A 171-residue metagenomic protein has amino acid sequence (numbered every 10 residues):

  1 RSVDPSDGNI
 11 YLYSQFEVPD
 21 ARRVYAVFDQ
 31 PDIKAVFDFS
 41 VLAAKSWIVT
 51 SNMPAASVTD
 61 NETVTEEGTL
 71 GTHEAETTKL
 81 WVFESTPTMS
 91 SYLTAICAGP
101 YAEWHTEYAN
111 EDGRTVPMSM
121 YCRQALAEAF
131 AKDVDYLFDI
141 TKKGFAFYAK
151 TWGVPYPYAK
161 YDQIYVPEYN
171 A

Functional and structural regions predicted by a protein language model:
P5-I10, P31: N-terminal, polar/Ser/Thr-rich
D7-G8, P19-R23: Residue-level signal for pocket-adjacent positions within structured domains
Q15-P19, A26-A171: Hydrophobic helix-coil surface modules that form long, contiguous segments used for peptide/substrate interaction
